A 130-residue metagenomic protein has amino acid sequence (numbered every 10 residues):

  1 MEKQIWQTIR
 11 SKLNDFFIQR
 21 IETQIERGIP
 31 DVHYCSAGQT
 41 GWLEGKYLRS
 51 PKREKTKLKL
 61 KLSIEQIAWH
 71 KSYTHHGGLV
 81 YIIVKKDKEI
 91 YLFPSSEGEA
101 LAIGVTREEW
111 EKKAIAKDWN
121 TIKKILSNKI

Functional and structural regions predicted by a protein language model:
M1-T23: Acidic-basic catalytic patches of nuclease active cores, encompassing PD-(D/E)XK and other metal-cofactor nuclease
D15-A37: Active-site metal-binding core of divalent-cation-utilizing nuclease and nuclease-like domains
I21, W42-G45, I83: Short, conserved beta-strand edge motifs with alternating hydrophobic and charged residues
V32-Y34, Q39-P51: Conserved catalytic cores of phosphodiester-cleaving nucleases, focusing on short active-site segments
L48-W69, Y73: Mg2+/Mn2+-dependent nuclease catalytic core
K71-A100: Nucleic-acid nuclease catalytic cores
E99-R107: N-terminal prepro-regions of secreted/extracellular proteins
E108-I130: Charged phosphate-binding loop/patch that engages nucleotide di/tri-phosphates or the phosphate backbone of nucleic
